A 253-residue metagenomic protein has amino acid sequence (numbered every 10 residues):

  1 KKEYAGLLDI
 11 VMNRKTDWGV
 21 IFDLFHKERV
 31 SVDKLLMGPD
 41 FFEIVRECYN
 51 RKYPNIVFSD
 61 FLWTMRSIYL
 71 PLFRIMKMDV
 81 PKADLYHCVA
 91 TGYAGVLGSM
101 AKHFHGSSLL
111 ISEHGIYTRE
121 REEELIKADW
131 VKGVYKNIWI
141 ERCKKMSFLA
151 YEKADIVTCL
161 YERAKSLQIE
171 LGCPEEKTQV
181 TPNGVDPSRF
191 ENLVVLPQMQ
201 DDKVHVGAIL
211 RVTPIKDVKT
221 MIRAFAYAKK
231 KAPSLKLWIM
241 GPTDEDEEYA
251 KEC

Functional and structural regions predicted by a protein language model:
K1-A83, Y135-I138: Conserved nucleotide-sugar donor-binding subdomain of glycosyltransferases
F73-K82, Y117, V134-V157: Membrane-proximal helix-turn-helix segments that form the acceptor-binding/catalytic region of lipid-linked
K77-Y93, F104-L110: Short N-terminal targeting/anchoring amphipathic segment
L109-W139, D155-I156, D186: A short, histidine- and acid-enriched strand-loop-helix "catalytic/donor-clamping" loop that lines the nucleotide-sugar
R163, G184: Carbohydrate-associated surface elements
P187, T213-V218, A228-K231, D246-E247: A short, basic/aromatic alpha-helical/loop segment that forms part of the nucleotidyl-sugar donor-binding site
V194-Y227, W238-M240: Conserved donor-binding/catalytic core segment of Leloir-type glycosyltransferases
K231, W238-C253: Short, structured helix-loop element that forms part of the nucleotide-activated donor/catalytic region
